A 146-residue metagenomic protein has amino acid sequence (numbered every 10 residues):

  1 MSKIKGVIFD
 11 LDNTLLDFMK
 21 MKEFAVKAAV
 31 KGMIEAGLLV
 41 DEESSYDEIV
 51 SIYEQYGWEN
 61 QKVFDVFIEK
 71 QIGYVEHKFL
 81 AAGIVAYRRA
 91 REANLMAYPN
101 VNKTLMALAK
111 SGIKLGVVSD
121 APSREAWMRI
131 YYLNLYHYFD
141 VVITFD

Functional and structural regions predicted by a protein language model:
M1-Y46: Active-site neighborhood of HAD-like aspartate-dependent phosphohydrolases
F24, A28, E48, V63-V66 (+1 more regions): Alpha-helical elements of Rossmann-like donor-binding domains used by nucleotide-donor carbohydrate transfer enzymes
G32, F67-I68, A107, R129: Residues within well-ordered alpha helices
E35-V40, Q71-Y74, N134-Y138: Short helix-capping segments at alpha-helix termini
V40, S51-A86: A metal-dependent, Asp-based hydrolase signature
S44, Y87-R88: Short, Φ-rich (hydrophobic/aromatic) sequence segments
L80-A86, E92-M96, V101-L133, F139-D146: Substrate-recognition element of Asp-dependent hydrolases with the DxDx(T/V) motif
